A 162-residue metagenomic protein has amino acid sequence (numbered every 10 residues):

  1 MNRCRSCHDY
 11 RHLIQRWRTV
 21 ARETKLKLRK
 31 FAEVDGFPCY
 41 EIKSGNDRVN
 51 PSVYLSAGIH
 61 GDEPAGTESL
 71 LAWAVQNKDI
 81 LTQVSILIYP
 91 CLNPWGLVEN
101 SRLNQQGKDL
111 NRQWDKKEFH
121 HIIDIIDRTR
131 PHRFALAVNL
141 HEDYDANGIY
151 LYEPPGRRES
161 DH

Functional and structural regions predicted by a protein language model:
M1-Y40: Short glycine- and acidic-rich boundary segments immediately preceding or forming the N-terminal edge of structured
R29, Y40-I42, Y89, N111: Residues in well-ordered beta-strands of folded domains
A32, N46, D79-L81: Generic structural signal for beta-strand residues in well-ordered domains
C39-V49: Short beta-strand-to-loop junctions in surface cap/lid or active-site-entrance loops
N50-S52, P64-H162: Active-site/substrate-binding loop(s) of hydrolase catalytic cores
V53-G58: Short glycine-rich or small-residue beta-strand-to-loop segments that form or flank ligand, phosphate, metal/Fe-S
G61: Serine-hydrolase catalytic-loop signature spanning alpha/beta hydrolases and amidase-signature enzymes
